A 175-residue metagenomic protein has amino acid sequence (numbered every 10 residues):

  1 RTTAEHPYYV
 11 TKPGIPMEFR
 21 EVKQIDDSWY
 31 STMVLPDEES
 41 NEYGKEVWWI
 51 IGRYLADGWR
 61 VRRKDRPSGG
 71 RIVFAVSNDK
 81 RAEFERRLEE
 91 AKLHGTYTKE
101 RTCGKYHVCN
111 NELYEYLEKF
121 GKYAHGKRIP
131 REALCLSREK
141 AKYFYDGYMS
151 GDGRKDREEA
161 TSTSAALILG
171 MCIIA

Functional and structural regions predicted by a protein language model:
R1-A175: Intein-associated homing endonuclease modules of the LAGLIDADG/DOD-type, together with closely related HINT-family
